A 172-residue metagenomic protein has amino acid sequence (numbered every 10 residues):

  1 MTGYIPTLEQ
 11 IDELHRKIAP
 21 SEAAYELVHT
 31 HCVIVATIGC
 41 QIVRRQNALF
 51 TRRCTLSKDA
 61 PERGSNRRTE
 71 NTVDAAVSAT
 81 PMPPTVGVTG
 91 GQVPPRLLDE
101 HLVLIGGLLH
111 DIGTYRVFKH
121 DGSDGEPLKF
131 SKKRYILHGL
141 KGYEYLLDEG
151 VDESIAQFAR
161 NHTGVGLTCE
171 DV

Functional and structural regions predicted by a protein language model:
M1-T7: Acidic, low-complexity proline/glycine-rich segments
T7-H31, F50-C54, R67, V117-F130: Active-site flanking loop/helix segments enriched in acidic
H15-R16, C40, R44, L140-L147: Amphipathic alpha-helical segments within well-ordered protein domains
I18-E22, V43, T163: Short amphipathic alpha-helical interaction patches enriched in hydrophobic/aromatic residues with interspersed Lys/Arg
A24-I105, D148-V151, A156: Alpha-helical phosphate/pyrophosphate-handling elements in metalloenzyme active cores
R96-V172: Divalent metal-dependent catalytic cores for phosphoryl transfer on phosphate-bearing substrates
